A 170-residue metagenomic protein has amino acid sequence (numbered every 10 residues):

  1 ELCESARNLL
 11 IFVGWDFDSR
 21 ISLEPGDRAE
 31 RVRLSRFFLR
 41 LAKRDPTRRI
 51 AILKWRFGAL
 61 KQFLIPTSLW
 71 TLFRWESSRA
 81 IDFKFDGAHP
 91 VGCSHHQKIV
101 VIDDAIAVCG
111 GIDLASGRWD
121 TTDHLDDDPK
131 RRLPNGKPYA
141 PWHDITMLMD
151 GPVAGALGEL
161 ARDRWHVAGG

Functional and structural regions predicted by a protein language model:
E1-S5, L9, D18-G170: HKD-type phospholipase D/PLD-like phosphodiesterase module
